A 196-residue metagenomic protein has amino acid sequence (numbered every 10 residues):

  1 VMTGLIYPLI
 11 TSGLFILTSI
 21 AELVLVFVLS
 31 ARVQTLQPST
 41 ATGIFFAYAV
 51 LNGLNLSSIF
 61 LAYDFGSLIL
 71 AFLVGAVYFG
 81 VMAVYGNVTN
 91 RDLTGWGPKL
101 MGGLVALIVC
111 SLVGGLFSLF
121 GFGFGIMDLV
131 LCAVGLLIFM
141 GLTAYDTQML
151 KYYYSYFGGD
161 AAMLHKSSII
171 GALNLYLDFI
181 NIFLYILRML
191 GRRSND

Functional and structural regions predicted by a protein language model:
V1-D196: A hydrophobic alpha-helical transmembrane-helix feature that marks the membrane cores and membrane-interface segments
